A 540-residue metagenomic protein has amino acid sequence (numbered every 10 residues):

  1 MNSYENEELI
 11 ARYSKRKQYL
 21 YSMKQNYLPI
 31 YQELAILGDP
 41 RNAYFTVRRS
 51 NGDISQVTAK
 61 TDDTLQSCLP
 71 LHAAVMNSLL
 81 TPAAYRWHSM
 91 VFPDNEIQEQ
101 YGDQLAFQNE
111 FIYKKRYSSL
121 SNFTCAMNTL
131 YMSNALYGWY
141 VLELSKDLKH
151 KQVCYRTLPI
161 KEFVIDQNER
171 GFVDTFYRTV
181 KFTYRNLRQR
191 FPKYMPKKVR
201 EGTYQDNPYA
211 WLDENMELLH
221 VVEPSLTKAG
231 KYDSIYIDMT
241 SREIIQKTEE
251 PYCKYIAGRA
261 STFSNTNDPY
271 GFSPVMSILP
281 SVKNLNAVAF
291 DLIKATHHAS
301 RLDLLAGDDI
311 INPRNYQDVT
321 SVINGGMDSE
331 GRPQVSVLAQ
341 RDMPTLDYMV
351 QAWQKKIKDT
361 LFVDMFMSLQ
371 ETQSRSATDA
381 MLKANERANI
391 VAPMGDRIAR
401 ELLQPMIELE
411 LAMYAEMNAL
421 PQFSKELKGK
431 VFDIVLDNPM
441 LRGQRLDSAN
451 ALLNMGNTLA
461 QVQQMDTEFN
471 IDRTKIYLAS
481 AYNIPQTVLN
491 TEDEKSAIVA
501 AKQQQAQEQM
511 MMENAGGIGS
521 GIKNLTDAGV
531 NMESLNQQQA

Functional and structural regions predicted by a protein language model:
M1-R200: Extended, helix-rich architectural segments
M1-S22, I30, V47, L304-A540: C-terminal anchoring/interaction modules
N2, N6-S14, Q18-Y21, K146-D318: Structured, contiguous alpha/beta core segments that scaffold functional sites
R12, N26, S67, H72 (+9 more regions): Alpha-helical structural motif
P70-S78, M276-K294, N457, R473-S480: Short, hydrophobic/amphipathic alpha-helical patches that form generic packing surfaces within helical domains
Y101-K146, Y270-L304, L338-E371, A380-Y414: Long, contiguous amphipathic alpha-helices that act as assembly "spine/axial" helices in icosahedral shell and virion
A126-Y131, Q205-P208, V221-E223, Q463-M465: Generic recognition of flexible, low-complexity loop/linker segments
A135-G138, D213, G230-K231, D318 (+2 more regions): Short, well-ordered loop/turn elements at secondary-structure boundaries
